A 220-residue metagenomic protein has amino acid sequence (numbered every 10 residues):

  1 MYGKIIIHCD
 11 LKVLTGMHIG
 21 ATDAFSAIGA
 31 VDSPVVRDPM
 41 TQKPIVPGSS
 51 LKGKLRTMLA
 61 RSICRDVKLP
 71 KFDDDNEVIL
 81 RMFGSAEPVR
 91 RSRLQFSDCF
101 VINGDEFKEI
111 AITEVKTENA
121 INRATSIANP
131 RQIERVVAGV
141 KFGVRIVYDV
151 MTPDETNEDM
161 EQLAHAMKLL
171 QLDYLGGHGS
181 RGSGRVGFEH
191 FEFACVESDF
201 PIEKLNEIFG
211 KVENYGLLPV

Functional and structural regions predicted by a protein language model:
M1-V220: RNA-binding basic/glycine-rich loop and surface signature characteristic of RAMP-family CRISPR effectors
